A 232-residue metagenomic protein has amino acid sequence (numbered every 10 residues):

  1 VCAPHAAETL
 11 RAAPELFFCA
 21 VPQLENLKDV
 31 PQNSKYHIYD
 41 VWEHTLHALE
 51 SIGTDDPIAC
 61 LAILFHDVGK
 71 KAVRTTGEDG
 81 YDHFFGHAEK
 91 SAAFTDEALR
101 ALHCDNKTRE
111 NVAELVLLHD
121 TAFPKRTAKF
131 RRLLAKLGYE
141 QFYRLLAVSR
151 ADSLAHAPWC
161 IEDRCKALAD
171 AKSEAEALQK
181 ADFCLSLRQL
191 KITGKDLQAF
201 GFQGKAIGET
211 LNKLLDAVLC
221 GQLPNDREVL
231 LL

Functional and structural regions predicted by a protein language model:
V1, G86-K90, L117-F123, D170-K180: Short, mixed-charge aromatic SLiMs
V1-G86, K90-C104, F202-V218, Q222-L232: Glycine- and charge-enriched loop/helix tracts that form the active or gating conduit in phosphate/cation-handling
E8, C19, Q23, N111 (+6 more regions): Exposed alpha-helical structural elements
V30-E50, C104-I161: Histidine/acidic-rich helix-loop-helix segments that form or flank divalent-metal centers in metalloenzyme catalytic
I58-A59, R144, L185: Alpha-helical hydrophobic/aromatic positions enriched in membrane-embedded helices and signal peptides
S91, V116, D152, L197 (+1 more regions): Hydrophobic, well-ordered secondary-structure elements that form the walls of internal hydrophobic environments
A92-D96, A113, G194: An amphipathic alpha-helix signature
E97-R100, H156-L232: Charged substrate- and nucleic-acid-binding regions of tRNA-handling and nucleotidyl-transfer enzymes, centered on
